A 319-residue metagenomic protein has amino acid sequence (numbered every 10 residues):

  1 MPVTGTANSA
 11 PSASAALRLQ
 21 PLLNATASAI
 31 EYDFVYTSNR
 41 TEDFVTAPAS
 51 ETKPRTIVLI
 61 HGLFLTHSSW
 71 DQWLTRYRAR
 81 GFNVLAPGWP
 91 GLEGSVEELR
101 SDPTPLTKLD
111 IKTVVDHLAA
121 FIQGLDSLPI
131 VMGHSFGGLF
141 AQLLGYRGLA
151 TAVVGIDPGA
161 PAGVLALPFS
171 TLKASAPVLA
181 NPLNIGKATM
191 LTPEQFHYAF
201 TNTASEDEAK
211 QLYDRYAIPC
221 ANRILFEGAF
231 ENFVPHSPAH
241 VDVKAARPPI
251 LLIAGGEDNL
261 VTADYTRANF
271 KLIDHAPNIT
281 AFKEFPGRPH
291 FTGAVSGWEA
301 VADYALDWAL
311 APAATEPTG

Functional and structural regions predicted by a protein language model:
G62-L65: Active-site glycine-rich loops that stabilize anionic/oxyanionic intermediates across multiple enzyme folds
R78-L99: Conserved alpha/beta-hydrolase
K112-P129: Conserved acidic catalytic loop of the alpha/beta-hydrolase fold
G133, G137, A141: Gly/Ala-rich beta-loop-alpha elbow adjacent to hydrolase catalytic centers
A150, V154-N184, F226-N232: Flexible "cap/lid" loop of the alpha/beta hydrolase fold
L252-A254: Short beta-strand/loop motif that positions the catalytic acidic residue of the alpha/beta-hydrolase fold
N259-Y265: Conserved alpha/beta-hydrolase "acid-adjacent" motif
I279, K283-G319: Catalytic active-site module of serine/aspartate enzymes centered on a nucleophile-bearing elbow/loop
